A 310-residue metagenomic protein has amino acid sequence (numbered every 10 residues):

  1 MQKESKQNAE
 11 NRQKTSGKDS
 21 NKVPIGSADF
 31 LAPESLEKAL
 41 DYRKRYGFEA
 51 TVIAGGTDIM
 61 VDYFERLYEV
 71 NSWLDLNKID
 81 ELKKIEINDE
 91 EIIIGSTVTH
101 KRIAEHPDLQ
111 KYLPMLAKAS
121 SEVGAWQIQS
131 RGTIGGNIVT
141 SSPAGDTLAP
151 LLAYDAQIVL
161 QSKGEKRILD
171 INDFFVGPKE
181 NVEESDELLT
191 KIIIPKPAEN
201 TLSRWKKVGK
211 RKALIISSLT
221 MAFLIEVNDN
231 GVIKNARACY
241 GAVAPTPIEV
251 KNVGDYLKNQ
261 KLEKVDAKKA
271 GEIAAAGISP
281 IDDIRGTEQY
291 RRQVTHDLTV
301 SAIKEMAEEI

Functional and structural regions predicted by a protein language model:
M1-I310: C-terminal structural segment of proteins
